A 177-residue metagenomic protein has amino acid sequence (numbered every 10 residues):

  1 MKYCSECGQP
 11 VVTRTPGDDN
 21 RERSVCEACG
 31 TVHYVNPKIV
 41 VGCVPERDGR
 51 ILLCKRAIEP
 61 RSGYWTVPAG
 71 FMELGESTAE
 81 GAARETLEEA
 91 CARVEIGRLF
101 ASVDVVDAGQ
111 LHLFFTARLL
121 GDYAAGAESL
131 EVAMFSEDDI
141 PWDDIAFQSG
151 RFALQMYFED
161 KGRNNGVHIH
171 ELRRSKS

Functional and structural regions predicted by a protein language model:
M1-G42: Acidic, metal-coordinating catalytic segment for phosphate/diphosphate chemistry, firing primarily on the Nudix
Y3, R23, V44, L53 (+2 more regions): Conserved hydrophobic/aromatic beta-strand scaffold that supports enzyme active sites
T13-T15, R93-F100: A short coil-to-beta-strand element that immediately follows conserved catalytic motifs
I39-V41, G49, L111-L113, L130: Change "...and in nucleic-acid phosphodiester-cleaving endonucleases..." to "...and in nucleic-acid processing enzymes
E46-E88: Conserved Nudix-box catalytic region and its N-terminal flanking loop in Nudix hydrolases and closely related
V103-G126, A133, A153, F158-K161: Active-site-adjacent beta-strand/loop module that shapes the phosphate/pyrophosphate-binding cleft
G126-Y157, K176: NUDIX/MutT-family hydrolases
K161-S177: Charged phosphate-binding loop/patch that engages nucleotide di/tri-phosphates or the phosphate backbone of nucleic
